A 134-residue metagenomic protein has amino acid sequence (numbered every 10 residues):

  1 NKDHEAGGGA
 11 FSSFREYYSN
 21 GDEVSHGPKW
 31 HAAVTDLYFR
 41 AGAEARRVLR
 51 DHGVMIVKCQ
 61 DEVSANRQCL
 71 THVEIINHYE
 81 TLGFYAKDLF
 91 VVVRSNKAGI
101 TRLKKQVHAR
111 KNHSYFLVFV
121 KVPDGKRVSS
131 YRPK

Functional and structural regions predicted by a protein language model:
N1-K134: Class I S-adenosyl-L-methionine-dependent methyltransferase catalytic core
